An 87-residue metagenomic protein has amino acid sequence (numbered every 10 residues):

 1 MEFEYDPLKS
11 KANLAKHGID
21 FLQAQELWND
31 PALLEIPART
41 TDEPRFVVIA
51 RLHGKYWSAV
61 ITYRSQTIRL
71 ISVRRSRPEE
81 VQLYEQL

Functional and structural regions predicted by a protein language model:
M1-L87: Ribonuclease/tRNase effector modules and their secretory precursors
